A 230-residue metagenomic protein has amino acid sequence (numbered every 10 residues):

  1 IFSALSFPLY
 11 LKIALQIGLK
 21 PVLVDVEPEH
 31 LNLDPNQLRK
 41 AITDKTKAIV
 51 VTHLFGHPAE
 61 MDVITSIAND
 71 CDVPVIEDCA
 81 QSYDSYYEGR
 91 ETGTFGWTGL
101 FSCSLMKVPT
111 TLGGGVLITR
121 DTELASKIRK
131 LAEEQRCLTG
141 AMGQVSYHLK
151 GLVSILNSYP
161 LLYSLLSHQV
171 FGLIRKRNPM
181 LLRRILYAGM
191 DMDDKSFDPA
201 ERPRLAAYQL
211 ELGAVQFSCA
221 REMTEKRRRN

Functional and structural regions predicted by a protein language model:
I1, L15, V24, A48-V51 (+5 more regions): Structured catalytic cores of enzymes that bind and process phosphorylated ligands/cofactors
I1-I42, A48-V50: Conserved PLP-anchoring active-site segment centered on the Schiff-base-forming lysine
S3-A4, S102, I118, A206: Active-site-adjacent beta-strand anchor residues
L9, V63, Y87, E222 (+1 more regions): Short Gly/charged-rich anion-binding patches and loops
I13, S66-I67, K226: Alpha-helical scaffold elements within enzyme catalytic domains, especially in hydrolases
E29-K130, C137, Y147-L149: Active-site phosphate-binding strand-loop segment of PLP-dependent enzymes
L124-N230: Structural motif of enzymes handling amino- and sulfur-group chemistry
